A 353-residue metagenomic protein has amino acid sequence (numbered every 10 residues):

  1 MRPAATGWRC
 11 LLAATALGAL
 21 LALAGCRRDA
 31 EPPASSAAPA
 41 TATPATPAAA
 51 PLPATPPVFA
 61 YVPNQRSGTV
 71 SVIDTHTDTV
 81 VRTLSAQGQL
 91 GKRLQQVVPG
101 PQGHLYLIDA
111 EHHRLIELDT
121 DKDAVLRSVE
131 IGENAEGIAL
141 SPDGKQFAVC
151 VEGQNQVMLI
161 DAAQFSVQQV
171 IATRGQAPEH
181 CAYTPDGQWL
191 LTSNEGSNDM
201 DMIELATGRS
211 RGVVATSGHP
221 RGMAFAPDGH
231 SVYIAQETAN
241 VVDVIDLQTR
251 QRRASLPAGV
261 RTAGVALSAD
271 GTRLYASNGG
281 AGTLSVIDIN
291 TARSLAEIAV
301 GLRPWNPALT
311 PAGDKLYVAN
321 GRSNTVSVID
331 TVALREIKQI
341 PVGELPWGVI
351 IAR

Functional and structural regions predicted by a protein language model:
M1-A13: Bacterial N-terminal signal peptides that target proteins for export
A4, A22-L23: Coiled-coil-like amphipathic alpha-helices with heptad-repeat character
R9, G18, P44-T46: Intrinsically disordered, low-complexity repeat segments enriched in small/polar residues
R9, L23, R27-R28: C-terminal or otherwise distal, non-catalytic regulatory regions appended to signaling enzyme catalytic cores
L12-A22: Bacterial N-terminal signal peptides
C26-R353: Predominantly soluble domains enriched in secretory-pathway, periplasmic, or organellar proteins
